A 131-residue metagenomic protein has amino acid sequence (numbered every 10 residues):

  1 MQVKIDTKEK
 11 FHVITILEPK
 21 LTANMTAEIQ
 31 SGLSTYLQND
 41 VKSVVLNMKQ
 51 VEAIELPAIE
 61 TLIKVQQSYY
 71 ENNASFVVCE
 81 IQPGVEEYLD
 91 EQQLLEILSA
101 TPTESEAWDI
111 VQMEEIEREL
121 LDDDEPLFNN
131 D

Functional and structural regions predicted by a protein language model:
M1-T7, D124-D131: Non-catalytic signal-transmission and effector/linker regions of two-component phosphorelay proteins
Q2-S34: STAS-typified acidic loop motif
D6, C79, T101: General small-molecule cofactor/ligand-binding pocket signal
T15, A100-P102: Structural signal for conserved beta-strand scaffold positions within catalytic alpha/beta enzyme cores
N24, Y88, I110: Residues that scaffold the ATP/ADP-binding catalytic core of kinase and kinase-like folds
A27-L33, Q38-L98: Amphipathic alpha-helical interaction surfaces in cytosolic regulatory modules
P102-F128: A charged, well-structured terminal subsegment
